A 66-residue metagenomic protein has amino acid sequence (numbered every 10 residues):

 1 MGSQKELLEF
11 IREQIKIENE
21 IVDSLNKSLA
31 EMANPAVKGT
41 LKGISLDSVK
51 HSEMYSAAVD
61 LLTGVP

Functional and structural regions predicted by a protein language model:
M1-P66: Iron-associated oxidoreductase/ferritin-like identity signal
